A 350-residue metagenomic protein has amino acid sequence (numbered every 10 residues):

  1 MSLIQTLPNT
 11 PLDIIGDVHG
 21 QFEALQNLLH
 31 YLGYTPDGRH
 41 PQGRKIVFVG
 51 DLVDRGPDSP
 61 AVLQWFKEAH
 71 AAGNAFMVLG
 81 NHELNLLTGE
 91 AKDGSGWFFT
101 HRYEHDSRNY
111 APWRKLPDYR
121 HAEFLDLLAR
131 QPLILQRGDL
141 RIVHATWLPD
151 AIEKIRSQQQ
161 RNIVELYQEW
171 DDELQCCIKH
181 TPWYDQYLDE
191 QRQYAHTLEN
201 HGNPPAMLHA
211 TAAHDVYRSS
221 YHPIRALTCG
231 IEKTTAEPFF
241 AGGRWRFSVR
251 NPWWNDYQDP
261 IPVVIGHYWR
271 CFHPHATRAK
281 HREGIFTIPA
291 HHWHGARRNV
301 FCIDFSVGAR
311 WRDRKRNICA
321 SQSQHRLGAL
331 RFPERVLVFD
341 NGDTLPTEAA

Functional and structural regions predicted by a protein language model:
M1-P8, R39, F66-A71, L133-Q136 (+2 more regions): A short acidic-Thr-Gly-centered motif at the start of a beta-strand
M1-W65: N-terminal active-site segment of His-dependent metallophosphoesterases
P11-H19, L140-T146, F301-I303: Active-site-proximal beta-strand elements of phosphoester/diester hydrolases
I14, I46-F48, M77-V78, R141 (+2 more regions): Residue-level marker for buried hydrophobic side chains located in beta-strands that build the well-ordered beta-sheet
D17, D51, G80-N81, L128 (+3 more regions): Divalent metal-coordination and catalytic microenvironments
Q21-F22, D54-P57, H82-T88, P149-D150 (+2 more regions): Active-site environment of divalent metal-dependent phosphoester hydrolases
G43, G56-H196: Active-site neighborhood of divalent metal-dependent phosphoester bond hydrolases
R161-A350: Acidic, His/Gly-rich catalytic cores of divalent-metal-dependent hydrolytic chemistry
